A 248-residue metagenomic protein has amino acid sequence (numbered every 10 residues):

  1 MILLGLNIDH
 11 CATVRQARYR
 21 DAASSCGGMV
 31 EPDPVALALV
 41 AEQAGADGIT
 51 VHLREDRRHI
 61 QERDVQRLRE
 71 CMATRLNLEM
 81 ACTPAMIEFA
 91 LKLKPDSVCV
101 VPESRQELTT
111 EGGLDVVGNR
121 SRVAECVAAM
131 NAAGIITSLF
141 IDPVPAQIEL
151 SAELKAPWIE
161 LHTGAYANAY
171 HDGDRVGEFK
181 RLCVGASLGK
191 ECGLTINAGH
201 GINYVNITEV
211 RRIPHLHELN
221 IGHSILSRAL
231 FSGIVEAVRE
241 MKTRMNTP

Functional and structural regions predicted by a protein language model:
M1-L78, P84, L91-P95, L150: Conserved N-terminal beta1-alpha1 strand-loop-helix module at the mouth
I2-I8, I49-V51, L76-M80, D96-V100 (+4 more regions): Hydrophobic faces of well-ordered beta-strands that scaffold small-molecule active sites in alpha/beta enzyme cores
G45-D47, C71-A73, K92-V98, A132 (+2 more regions): Glycine-enriched alpha-helix->loop->beta-strand junction motifs that scaffold or abut catalytic
H52, C99-E107, W158-Y170, P214-I234: Glycine-rich phosphate-binding active-site loops on the catalytic face of alpha/beta enzymes
R58-P84, V116-S138, D174-A198, M241-M245: Alpha-helix-loop-beta-strand connector modules within alpha/beta enzyme cores
P84-L93, V144-L154, A198, I202-L216: Catalytic cores of alpha/beta
I136-C192: Histidine/lysine/aspartate-rich catalytic loop segments that bind and position anionic ligands
H171-R175, R228-P248: C-terminal helical cap(s) of enzyme catalytic domains, especially alpha/beta-barrels
